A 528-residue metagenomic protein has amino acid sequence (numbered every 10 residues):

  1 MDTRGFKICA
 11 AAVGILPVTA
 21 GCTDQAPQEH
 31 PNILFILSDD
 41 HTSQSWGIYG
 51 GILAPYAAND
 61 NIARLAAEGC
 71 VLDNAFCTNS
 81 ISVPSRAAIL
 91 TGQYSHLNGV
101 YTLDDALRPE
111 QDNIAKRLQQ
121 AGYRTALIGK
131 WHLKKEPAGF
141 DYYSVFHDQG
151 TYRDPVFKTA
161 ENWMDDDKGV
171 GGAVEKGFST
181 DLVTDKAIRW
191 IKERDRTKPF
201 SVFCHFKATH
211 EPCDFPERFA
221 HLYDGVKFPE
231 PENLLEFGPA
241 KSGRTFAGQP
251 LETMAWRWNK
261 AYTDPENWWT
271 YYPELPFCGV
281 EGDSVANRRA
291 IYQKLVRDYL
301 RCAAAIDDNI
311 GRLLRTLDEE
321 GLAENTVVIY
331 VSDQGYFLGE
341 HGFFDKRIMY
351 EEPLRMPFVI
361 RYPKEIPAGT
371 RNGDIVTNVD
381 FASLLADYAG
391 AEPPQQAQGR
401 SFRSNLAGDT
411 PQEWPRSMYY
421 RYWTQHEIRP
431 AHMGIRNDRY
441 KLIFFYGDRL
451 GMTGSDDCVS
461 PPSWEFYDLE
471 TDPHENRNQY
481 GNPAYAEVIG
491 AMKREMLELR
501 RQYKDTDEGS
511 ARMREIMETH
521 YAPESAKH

Functional and structural regions predicted by a protein language model:
M1-R4: N-terminal secretory signal peptides that target proteins for export/translocation
F6-I8, I15-W464, P473-R494, R501 (+2 more regions): Formylglycine-dependent sulfatase
L469-T471: Extracellular, beta-strand-rich glycan-interacting domains
M513-R514: C-terminal alpha-helical interaction module
